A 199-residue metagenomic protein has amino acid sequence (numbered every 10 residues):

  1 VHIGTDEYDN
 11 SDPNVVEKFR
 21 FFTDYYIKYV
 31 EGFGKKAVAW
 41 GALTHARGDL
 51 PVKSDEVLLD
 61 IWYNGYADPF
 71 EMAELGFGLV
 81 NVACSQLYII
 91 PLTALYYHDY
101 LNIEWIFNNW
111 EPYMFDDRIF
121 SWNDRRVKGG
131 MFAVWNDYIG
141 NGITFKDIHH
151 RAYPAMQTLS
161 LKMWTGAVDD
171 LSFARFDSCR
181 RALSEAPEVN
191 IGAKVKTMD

Functional and structural regions predicted by a protein language model:
V1-V57, W62-G78: Active-site neighborhood of glycoside hydrolase catalytic domains
A42, L50-V57, N64-D199: Flexible, acidic glycine-rich loops studded with aromatic residues
